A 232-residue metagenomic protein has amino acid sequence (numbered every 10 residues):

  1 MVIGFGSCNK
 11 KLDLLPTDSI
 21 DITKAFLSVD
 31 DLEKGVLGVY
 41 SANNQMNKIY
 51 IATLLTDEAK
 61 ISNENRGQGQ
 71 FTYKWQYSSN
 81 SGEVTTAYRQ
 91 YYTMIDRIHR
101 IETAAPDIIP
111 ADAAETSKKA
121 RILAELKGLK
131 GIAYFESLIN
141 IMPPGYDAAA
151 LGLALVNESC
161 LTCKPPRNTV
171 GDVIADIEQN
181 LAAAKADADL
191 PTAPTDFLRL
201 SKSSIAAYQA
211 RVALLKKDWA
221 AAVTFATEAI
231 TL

Functional and structural regions predicted by a protein language model:
S7-L54, A226: Membrane-proximal, proline-rich intrinsically disordered regions
Q68-I141, N168, L181, K185-A193: Conserved, well-structured interaction surfaces
A114-K119, N140-A175: Short coil/linker segments at helix-helix boundaries
V223-L232: TPR/TPR-like (Sel1-like) alpha-helical repeat modules
